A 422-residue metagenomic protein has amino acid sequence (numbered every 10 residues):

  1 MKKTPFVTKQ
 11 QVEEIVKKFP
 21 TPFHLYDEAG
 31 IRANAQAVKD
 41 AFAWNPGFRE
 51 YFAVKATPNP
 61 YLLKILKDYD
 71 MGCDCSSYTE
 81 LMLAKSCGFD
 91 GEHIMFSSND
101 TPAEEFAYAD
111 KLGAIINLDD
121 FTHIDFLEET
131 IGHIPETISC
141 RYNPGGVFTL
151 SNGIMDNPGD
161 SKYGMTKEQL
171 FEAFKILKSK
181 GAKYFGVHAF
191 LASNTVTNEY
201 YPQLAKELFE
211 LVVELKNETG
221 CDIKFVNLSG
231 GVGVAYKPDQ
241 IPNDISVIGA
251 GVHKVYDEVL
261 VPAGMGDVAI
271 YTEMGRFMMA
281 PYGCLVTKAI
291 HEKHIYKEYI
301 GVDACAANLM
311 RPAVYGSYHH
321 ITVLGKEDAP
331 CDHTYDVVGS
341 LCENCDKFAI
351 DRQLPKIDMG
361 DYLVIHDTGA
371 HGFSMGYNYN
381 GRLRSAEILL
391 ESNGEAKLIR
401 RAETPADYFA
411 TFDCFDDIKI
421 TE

Functional and structural regions predicted by a protein language model:
M1-E136, K175-S179, K183, N217 (+2 more regions): A charged N-terminal "starter" segment
I31, K55, S77, A109 (+6 more regions): Conserved, mostly hydrophobic/aromatic
P58-Y61, D125, V147-F148, S193-T197 (+5 more regions): Flexible loop/turn segments at secondary-structure boundaries
G72, M95, I115-N117, S139-R141 (+8 more regions): Structured core elements
G132-V147: Glycine-rich, aromatic-flanked loop segments that form ligand/cofactor-binding clefts across common enzyme folds
P144-H291, L354: Active-site loop/helix belt of alpha/beta enzymes
L260, M265-E422: Charged (often Lys/Glu-rich) extended helix/loop segments that serve as interaction or gating elements
